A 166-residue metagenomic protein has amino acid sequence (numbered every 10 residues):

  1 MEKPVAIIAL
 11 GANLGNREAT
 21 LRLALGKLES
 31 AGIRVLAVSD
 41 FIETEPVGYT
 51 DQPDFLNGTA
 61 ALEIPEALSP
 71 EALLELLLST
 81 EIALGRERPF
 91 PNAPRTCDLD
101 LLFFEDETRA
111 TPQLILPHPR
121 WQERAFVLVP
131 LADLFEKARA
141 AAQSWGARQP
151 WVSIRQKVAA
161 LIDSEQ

Functional and structural regions predicted by a protein language model:
M1-E2, R95: Short, flexible hinge/linker loops that cap or flank conserved catalytic cores
E2-L23: Extended accessory regions or peripheral subdomains of proteins
I8-A12, E29-V35, E71-L76, D98-L102: N-terminal start-of-chain detector that recognizes signal peptides and the immediate post-cleavage beginning
A12, A60-E66, F103-D106: Short beta-strand-to-loop capping motifs
A19-S30, A72-I82: Replace "anionic and nucleotidyl ligands
R22-L28, A61, D98, Q113 (+1 more regions): Alpha-helix termini
L23-L68: Short, surface-exposed acidic-centric catalytic microdomains
F41, V47-L56, E71-Q166: Flexible, gly/pro- and Lys/Arg-enriched active-site loops
